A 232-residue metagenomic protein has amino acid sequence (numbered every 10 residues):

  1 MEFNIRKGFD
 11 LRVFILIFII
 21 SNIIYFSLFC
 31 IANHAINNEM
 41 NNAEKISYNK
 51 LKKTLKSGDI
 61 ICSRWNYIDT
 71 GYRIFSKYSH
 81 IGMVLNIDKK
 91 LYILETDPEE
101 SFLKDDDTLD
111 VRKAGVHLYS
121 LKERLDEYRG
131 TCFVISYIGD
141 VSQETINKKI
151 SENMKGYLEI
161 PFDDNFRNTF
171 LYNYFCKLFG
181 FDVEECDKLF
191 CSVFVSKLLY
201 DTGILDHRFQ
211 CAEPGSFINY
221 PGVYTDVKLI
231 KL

Functional and structural regions predicted by a protein language model:
E2-N22: N-terminal Sec-pathway targeting helices
I23-E39: Membrane-interface motif at the C-terminal end of an N-terminal transmembrane signal
L28-N33, I160-L232: Activation targets extended, charge/polar-rich intrinsically disordered C-terminal tails
N41-Y78, N165-G180: Catalytic-site beta-strand/loop segments enriched in glycine and acidic/polar residues
E44, T54, F75-Y78, Q143 (+2 more regions): Solvent-exposed, acidic/flexible segments
I60-D140, F179: Glycine-rich catalytic cores of cysteine/serine-nucleophile enzymes that process amide/ester linkages in cell-envelope
E123-K177, L189, V193-S196: Active-site-adjacent helix/loop patches that line small-molecule binding or acyl-intermediate pockets
